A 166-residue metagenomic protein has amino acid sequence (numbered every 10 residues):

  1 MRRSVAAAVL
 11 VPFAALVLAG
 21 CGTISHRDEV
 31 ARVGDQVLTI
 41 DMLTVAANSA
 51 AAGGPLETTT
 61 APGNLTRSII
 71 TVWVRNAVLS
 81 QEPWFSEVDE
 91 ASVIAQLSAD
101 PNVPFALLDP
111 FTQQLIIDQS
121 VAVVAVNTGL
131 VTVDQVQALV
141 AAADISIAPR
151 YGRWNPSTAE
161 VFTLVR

Functional and structural regions predicted by a protein language model:
M1-N64, Q137-R166: Short, low-structural-confidence N-terminal segments
G22-L115: N-terminal targeting/tethering segments
D109-P110, Q114-I145: A contiguous, mid-protein "functional segment" used to position or interact with cofactors/ions or partner subunits
